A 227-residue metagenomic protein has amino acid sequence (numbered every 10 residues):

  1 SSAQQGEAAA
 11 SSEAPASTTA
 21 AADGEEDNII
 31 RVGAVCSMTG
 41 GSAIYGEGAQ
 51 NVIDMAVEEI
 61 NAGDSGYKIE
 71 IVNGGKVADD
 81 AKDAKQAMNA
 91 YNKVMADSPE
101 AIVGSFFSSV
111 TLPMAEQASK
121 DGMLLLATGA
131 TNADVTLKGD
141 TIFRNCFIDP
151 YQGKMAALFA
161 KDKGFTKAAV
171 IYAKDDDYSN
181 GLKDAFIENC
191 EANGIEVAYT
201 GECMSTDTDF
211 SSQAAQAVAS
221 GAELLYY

Functional and structural regions predicted by a protein language model:
S1-R31, A62-G66, A96: Short, low-complexity disordered leader/linker segments with a strong preference for bacterial N-terminal type II
S1-S2, S12, T18, V32 (+9 more regions): Residue-level signal for nonpolar/aromatic packing positions in well-ordered secondary structure
G24-E26, G33-V52, G74-A84, F107 (+1 more regions): Extracytoplasmic "Venus flytrap"
N28-R31, S65-E70, D97-I102, K120-L125 (+4 more regions): Loop/turn elements at helix/coil->beta-strand transitions in domains of secreted/extracellular proteins
M38, I142-S205, L224: An alpha-beta-alpha
I44-K68, D184-E191: Short, polar/charged alpha-helical segment
E47-A49, A62-D134, N145, C203-T208: Beta-alpha junction/loop-to-helix N-cap segments that form part of ligand/metal-binding clefts
Q50-V57, A87-Y91, P99, T111-S119 (+6 more regions): Extracytoplasmic/secreted envelope proteins and their assembly/folding machinery, especially bacterial periplasmic
